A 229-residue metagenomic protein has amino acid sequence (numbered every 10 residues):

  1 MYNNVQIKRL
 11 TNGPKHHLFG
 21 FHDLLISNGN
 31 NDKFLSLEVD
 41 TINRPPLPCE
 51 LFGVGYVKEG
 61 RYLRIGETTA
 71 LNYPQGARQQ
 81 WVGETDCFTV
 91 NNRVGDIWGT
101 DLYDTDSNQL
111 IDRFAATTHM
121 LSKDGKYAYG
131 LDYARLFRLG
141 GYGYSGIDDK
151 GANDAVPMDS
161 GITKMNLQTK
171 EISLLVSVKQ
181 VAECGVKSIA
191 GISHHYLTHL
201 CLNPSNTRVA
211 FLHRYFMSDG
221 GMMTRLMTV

Functional and structural regions predicted by a protein language model:
K8-H17, G66-N72, I172-S193: Surface-exposed loop and turn segments in beta-propeller and other repeat-based domains that flank or scaffold
H16-L24, T41, L47-T100: Blade-loop segments of beta-propeller domains
G29-N30, G83-E84, K123-D124, P204-S205: Residue-level detector of Asp-centered blade-edge/turn motifs that repeat once per structural unit in beta-propeller
N31-L35, D86-F88, A128, V209: Hydrophobic beta-strand positions that form the internal "hydrophobic ladder" of WD40/Gbeta-like beta-propeller blades
L37-E50, R93, G130-S160, F211-M223: Short, conserved, GDST-rich strand-edge loop motifs in beta-rich repeat architectures
E50-G60, D101-S107, A155-T169, M223-V229: Beta-propeller blade signature
H194-V229: Beta-propeller domains
